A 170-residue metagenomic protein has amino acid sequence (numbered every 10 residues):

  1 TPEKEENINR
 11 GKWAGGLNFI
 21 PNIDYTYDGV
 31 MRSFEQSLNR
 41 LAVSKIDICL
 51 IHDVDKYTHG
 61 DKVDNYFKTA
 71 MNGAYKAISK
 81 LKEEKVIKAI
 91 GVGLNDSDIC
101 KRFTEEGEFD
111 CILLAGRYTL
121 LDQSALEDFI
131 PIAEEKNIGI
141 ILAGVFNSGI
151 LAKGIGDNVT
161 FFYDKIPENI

Functional and structural regions predicted by a protein language model:
P2-K12, I155-N158: Short, flexible, mixed-charge acidic loops at enzyme active sites
G15-M31, K62-V63, T160, P167: Active-site mouth loops of central-metabolism enzymes
I20, Q36-N39, I90: Short, flexible active-site loop motifs that bind/organize anionic cofactors or intermediates
Y25, G29-R32, S44, T69 (+1 more regions): Residues forming well-ordered secondary-structure scaffolds
T26-R40, N95-R102: Short, acidic/polar
V30-K45, A125-G139: Short amphipathic alpha-helices and their capping/turn segments at secondary-structure boundaries
L38-D61: Active-site groove signature of glycoside hydrolases
V54-I170: Beta/alpha (TIM)-barrel catalytic core signal, keyed to glycine-rich beta->alpha loops juxtaposed to Asp/Glu that bind
